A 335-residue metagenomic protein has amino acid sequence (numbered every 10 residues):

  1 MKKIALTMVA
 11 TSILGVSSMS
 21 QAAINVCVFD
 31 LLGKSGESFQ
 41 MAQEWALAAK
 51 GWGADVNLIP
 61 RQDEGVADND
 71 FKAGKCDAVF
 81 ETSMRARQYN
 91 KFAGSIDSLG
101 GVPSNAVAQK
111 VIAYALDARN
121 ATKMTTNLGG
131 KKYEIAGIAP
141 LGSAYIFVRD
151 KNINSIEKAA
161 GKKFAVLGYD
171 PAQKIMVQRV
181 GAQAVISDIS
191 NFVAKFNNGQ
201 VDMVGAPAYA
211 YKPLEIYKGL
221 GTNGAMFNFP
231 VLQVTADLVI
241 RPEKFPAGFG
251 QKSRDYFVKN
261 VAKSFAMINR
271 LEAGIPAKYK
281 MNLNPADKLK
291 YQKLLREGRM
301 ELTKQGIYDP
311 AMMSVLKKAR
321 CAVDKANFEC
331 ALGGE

Functional and structural regions predicted by a protein language model:
M1-M8: Bacterial N-terminal signal peptides that target proteins for export
M8-V16: Bacterial N-terminal signal peptides
V16-A22: Sec/Tat signal peptide C-region and signal peptidase I cleavage site
A23-T82, Q88: N-terminal (or domain-start) structured segment
A23-W52, K132-N198, D202: Bilobed "Venus flytrap"/periplasmic-binding protein-like clamshell domains and structurally analogous long
I59-S98, F147-R149, V204-L220: Pocket-flanking alpha-helical
T82-R179, P230-E335: Contiguous mixed-secondary-structure segments that line small-molecule binding/active-site clefts of soluble domains
P213-F229, L238-R241: A beta-strand-loop signature enriched in Asp, Gly, Thr, and Trp that corresponds to the sialidase/neuraminidase Asp-box
